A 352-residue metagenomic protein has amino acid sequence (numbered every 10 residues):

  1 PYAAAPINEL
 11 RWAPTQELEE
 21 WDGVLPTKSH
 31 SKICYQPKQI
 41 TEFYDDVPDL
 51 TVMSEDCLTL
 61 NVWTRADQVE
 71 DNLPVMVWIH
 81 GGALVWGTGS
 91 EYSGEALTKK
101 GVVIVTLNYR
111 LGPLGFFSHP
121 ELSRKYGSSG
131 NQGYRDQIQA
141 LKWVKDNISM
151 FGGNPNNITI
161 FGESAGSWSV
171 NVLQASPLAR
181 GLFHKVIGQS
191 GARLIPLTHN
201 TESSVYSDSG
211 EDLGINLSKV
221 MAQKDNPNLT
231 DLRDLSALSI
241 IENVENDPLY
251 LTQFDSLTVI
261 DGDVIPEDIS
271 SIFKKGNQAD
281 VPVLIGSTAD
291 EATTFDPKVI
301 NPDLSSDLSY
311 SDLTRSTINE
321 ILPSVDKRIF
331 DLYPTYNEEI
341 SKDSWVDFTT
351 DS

Functional and structural regions predicted by a protein language model:
P1-Y134, P155, T252, S311-R315: Non-catalytic accessory segments of hydrolases
E55-C57, G127-M150, V205-N216: Alpha/beta-hydrolase active-site loop
D67, G82-V85, R110-P113, S167 (+3 more regions): Solvent-exposed loop/turn segments at secondary-structure junctions within structured extracellular/periplasmic domains
P74, V144, F151-S164: Alpha/beta-hydrolase fold nucleophile elbow
N108, F161, S176, I187-S190 (+1 more regions): Alpha/beta-hydrolase-fold catalytic nucleophile elbow
P155-E163, K185-G188, D231-D234: Beta-strand segments within the central parallel beta-sheet cores of soluble alpha/beta enzyme folds
S167-A179: Short glycine-enriched nucleophile-adjacent loop and the immediately C-terminal alpha-helix near the catalytic center
K185, R193, L197-S203, D231-S352: Substrate-gating cap/lid region and adjacent catalytic-acid/histidine neighborhood within extracellular/lumenal
